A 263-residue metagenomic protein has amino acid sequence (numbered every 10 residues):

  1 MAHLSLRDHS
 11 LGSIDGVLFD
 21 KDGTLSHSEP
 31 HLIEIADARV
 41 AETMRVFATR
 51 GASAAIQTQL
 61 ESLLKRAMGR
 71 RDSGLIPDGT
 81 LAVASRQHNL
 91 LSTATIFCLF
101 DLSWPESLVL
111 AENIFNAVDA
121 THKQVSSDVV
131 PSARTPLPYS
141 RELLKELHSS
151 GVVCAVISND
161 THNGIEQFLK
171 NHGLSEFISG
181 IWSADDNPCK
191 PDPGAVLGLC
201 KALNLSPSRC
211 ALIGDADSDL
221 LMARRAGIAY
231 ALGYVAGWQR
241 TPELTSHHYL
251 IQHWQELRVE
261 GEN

Functional and structural regions predicted by a protein language model:
M1-V17, E142-E146, H162-N263: Asp-based, Mg2+/Mn2+-dependent phosphohydrolase catalytic module
A2-R70: Active-site neighborhood of HAD-like aspartate-dependent phosphohydrolases
S5, S13-I14, L18, V83 (+4 more regions): Short, acidic loop-to-helix structural element flanking the phosphoryl-transfer center in phosphate-processing enzymes
T24, S158, D215: Conserved G/P- and acidic residue-centered "switch" motifs that form tight phosphate/ATP-binding loops in soluble
L32-T43, L90-T93, I114-H122, G164-L169: Hydrophobic alpha-helical core bundles mediating ligand binding, dimerization, or RNAP-core interactions
Q57-M68, E142, S150-V156, L169-N171 (+1 more regions): Surface-exposed, interaction-prone regions with an acidic/low-complexity signature
T58-D128, P138-E146: A metal-dependent, Asp-based hydrolase signature
